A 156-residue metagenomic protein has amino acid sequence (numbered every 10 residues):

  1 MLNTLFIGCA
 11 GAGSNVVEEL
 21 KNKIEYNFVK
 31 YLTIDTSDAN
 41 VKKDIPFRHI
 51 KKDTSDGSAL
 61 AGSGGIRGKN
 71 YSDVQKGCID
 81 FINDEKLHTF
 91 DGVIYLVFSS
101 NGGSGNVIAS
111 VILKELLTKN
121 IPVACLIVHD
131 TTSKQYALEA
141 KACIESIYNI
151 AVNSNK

Functional and structural regions predicted by a protein language model:
M1-K156: Tubulin/FtsZ superfamily GTPase core signature
